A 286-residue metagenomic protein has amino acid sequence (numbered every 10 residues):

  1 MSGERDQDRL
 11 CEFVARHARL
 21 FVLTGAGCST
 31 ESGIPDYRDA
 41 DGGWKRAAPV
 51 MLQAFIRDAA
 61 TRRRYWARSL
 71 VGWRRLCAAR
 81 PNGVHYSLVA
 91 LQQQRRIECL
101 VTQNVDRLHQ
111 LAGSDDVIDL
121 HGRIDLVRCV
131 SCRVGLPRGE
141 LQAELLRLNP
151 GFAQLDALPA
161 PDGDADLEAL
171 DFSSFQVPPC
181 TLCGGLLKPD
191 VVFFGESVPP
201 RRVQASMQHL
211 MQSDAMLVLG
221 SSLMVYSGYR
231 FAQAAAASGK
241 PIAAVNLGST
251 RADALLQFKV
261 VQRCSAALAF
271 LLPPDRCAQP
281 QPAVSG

Functional and structural regions predicted by a protein language model:
M1-G286: Conserved catalytic core of sirtuin-type NAD+-dependent deacylases
